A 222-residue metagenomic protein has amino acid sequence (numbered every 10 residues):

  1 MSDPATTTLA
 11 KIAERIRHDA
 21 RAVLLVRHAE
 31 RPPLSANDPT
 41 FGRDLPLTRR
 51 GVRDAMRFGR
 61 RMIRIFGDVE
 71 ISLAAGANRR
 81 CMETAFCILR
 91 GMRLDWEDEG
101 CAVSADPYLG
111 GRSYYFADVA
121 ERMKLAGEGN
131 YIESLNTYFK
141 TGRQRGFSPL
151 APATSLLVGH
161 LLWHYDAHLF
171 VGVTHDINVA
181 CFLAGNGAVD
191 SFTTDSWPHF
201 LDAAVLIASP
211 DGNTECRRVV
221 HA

Functional and structural regions predicted by a protein language model:
M1-C101, F139-G146, T193-G212, R217-R218: Active-site-proximal alpha-helix that buttresses catalytic centers in soluble enzyme cores
I16, P152-C216: Active-site-adjacent alpha-helix immediately C-terminal to a catalytic or transition-state-stabilizing loop
R31, R80, G110, V179-A180: Active-site micro-motifs of SAM-dependent methyltransferase domains
S35-P39, F86, Y114-V119, A184-G185: Short aromatic-enriched loop/helix-cap "lid" or pocket-rim segments at secondary-structure transitions that line
A77, W96-A117: A short, structured active-site edge motif that brings together acidic residues
E128-P149: Short glycine/proline- and acidic residue-enriched helix-loop micro-motifs that form flexible lids or anion-recognition
V220-A222: Acidic, His/Gly-rich catalytic cores of divalent-metal-dependent hydrolytic chemistry
